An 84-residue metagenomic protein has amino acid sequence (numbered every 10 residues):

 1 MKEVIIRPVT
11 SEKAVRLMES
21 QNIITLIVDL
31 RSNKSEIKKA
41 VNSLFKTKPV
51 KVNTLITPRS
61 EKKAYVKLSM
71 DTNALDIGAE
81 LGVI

Functional and structural regions predicted by a protein language model:
M1-I84: Contiguous, often N-terminal, cationic amphipathic patches that form binding interfaces
